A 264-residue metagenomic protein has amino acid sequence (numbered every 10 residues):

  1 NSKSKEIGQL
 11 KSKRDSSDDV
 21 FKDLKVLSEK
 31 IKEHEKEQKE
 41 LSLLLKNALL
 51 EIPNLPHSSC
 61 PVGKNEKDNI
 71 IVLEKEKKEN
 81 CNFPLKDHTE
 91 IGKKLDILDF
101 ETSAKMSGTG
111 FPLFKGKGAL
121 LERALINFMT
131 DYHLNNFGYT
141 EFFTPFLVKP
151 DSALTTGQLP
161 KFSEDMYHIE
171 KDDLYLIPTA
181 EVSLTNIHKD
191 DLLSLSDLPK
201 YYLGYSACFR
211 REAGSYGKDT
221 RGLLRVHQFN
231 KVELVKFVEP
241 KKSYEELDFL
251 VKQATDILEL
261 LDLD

Functional and structural regions predicted by a protein language model:
N1-E79, I97: N-terminal alpha-helical targeting/anchoring segments
E74-D264: TRNA-recognition modules of translation machinery and tRNA-sensing kinases, especially anticodon-binding
